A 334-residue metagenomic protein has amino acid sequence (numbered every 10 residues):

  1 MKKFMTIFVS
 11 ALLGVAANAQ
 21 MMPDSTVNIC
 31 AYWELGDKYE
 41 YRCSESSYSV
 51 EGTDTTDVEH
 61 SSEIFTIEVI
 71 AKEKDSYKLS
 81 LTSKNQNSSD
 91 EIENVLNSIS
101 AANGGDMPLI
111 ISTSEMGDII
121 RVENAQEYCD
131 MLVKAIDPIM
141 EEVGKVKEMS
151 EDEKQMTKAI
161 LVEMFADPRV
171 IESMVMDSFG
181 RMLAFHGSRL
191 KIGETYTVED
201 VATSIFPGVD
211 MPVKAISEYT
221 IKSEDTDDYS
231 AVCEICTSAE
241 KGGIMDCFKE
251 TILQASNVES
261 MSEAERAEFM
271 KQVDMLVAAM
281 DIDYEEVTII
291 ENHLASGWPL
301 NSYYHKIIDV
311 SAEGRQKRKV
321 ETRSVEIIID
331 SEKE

Functional and structural regions predicted by a protein language model:
M1-S25: Bacterial Sec-dependent N-terminal signal peptides
Q20-E334: Signature of exported/secreted
